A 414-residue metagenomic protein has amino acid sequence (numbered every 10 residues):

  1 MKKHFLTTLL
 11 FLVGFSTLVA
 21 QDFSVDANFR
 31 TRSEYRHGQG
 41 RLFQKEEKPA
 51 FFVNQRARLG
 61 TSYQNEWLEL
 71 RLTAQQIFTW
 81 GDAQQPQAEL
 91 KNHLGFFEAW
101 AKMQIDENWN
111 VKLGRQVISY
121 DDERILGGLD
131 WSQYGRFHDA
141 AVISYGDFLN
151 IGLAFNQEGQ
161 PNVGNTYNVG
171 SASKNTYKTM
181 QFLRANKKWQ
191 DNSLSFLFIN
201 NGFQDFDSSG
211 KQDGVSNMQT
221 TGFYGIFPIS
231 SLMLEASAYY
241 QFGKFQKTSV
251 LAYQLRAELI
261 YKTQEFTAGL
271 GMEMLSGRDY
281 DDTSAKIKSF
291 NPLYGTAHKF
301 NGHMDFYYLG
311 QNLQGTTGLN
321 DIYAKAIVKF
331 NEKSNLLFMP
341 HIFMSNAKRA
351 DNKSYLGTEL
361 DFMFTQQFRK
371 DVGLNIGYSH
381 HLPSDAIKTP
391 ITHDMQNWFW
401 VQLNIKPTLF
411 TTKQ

Functional and structural regions predicted by a protein language model:
H4-G14: Sec-dependent N-terminal signal peptides
A20-G40, L68-L72, L149, N192-L194: Transmembrane beta-strand segments of Gram-negative outer membrane beta-barrel proteins
D22-V25, F51, Q104-V111, L129-K286 (+7 more regions): Signature for the C-terminal beta-barrel architecture of outer-membrane proteins
R32-G40, I77-Q85, Q116-L129, N156-V169 (+6 more regions): Sequence/structural signature of outer-membrane beta-barrel proteins
Q44-Q55, Q64-E107, I118-W131, F206-S209 (+5 more regions): Surface-exposed loop and membrane-interface regions of Gram-negative outer-membrane beta-barrel proteins
T283-T316: Flexible glycine-rich, low-complexity coil/linker segments exposed to the extracellular/periplasmic environment
G318-D321, N346-A347, P407-T411: C-terminal functional modules
D394-Q414: Outer-membrane beta-barrel "beta-signal"
